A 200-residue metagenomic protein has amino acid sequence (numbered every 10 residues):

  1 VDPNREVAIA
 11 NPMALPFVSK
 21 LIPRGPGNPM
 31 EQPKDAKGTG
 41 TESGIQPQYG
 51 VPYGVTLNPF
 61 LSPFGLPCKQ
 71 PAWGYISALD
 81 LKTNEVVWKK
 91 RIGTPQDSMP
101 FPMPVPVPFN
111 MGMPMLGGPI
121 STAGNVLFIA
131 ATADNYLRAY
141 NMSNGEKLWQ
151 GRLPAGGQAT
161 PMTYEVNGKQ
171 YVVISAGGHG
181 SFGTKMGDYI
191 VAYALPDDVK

Functional and structural regions predicted by a protein language model:
V1-K200: A fold-level detector for beta-propeller and closely related beta-sheet-rich head/sensor domains
